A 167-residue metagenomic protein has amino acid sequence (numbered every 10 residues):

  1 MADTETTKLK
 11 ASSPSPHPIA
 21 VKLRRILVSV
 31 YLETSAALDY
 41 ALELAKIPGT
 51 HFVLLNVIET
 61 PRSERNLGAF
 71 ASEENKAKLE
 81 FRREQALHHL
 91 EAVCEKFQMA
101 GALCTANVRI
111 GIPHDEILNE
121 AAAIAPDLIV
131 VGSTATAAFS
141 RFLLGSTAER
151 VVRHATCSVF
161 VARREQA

Functional and structural regions predicted by a protein language model:
M1-V21, I47, E95-I129, Q166-A167: Structural beta-alpha unit
S15-E73, A102: Small/aliphatic-rich secondary-structure junction motif
V53, T105, F160: Conserved beta-strand positions in the Rossmann-like core of class I SAM-dependent methyltransferases
N56, G132-T134, R163-R164: Short secondary-structure boundary segments
A69-E73, A123-I124, T147-A148: Short, hinge-like loop/turn segments at secondary-structure boundaries
E73-H88: A short acidic, glycine-rich active-site loop that binds or catalyzes chemistry on phosphate/adenosine moieties
L128-R150: Glycine-rich, Arg-bearing micro-motifs that act as flexible, cationic patches
